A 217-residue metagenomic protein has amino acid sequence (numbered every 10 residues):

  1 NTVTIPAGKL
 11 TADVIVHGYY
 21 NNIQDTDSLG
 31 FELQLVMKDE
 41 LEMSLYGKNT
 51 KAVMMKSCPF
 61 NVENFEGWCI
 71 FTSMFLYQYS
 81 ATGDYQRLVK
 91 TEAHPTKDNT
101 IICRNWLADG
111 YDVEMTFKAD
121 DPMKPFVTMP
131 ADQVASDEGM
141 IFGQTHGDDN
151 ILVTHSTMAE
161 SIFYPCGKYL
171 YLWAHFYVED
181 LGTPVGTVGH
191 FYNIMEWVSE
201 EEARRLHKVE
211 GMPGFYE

Functional and structural regions predicted by a protein language model:
N1-T2, H17: Short structured motifs
V3-T11: Short proline/glycine- and polar residue-rich coil/turn motifs
T11-A12, L29-L33: Short beta-strand segments enriched for Tyr within beta-sheet-rich domains, predominantly fibronectin type III
A12-N21: Short edge beta-strand/strand-turn motifs with a hydrophobic/aromatic core and a Ser/Thr and/or Pro "cap." The feature
G18, L35-M37: Conserved structural position at the C-terminal beta-strand of extracellular beta-sandwich adhesion modules
N22-G30: Short glycine/proline/serine/threonine-rich loop/turn segments at secondary-structure transition edges
K38-A52, V185-T187: Beta-sandwich strand segments
S57-E217: Ser/Thr/Gly/Pro-rich, low-complexity flexible regions
